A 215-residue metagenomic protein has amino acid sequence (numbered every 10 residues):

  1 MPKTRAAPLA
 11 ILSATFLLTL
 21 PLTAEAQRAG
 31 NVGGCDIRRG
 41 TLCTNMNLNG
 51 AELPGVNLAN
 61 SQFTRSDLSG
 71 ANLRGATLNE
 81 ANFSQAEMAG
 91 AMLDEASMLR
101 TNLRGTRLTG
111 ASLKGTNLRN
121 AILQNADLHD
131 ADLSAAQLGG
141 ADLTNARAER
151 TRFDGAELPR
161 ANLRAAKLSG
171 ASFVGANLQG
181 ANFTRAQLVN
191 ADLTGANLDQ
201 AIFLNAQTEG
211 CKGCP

Functional and structural regions predicted by a protein language model:
M1-I11: Bacterial N-terminal signal peptides that target proteins for export
A10-T19: Bacterial N-terminal signal peptides
P21-T23: N-terminal signal peptide c-region/cleavage motif recognized by signal peptidases
E25-P215: Tandem repeat scaffolds
